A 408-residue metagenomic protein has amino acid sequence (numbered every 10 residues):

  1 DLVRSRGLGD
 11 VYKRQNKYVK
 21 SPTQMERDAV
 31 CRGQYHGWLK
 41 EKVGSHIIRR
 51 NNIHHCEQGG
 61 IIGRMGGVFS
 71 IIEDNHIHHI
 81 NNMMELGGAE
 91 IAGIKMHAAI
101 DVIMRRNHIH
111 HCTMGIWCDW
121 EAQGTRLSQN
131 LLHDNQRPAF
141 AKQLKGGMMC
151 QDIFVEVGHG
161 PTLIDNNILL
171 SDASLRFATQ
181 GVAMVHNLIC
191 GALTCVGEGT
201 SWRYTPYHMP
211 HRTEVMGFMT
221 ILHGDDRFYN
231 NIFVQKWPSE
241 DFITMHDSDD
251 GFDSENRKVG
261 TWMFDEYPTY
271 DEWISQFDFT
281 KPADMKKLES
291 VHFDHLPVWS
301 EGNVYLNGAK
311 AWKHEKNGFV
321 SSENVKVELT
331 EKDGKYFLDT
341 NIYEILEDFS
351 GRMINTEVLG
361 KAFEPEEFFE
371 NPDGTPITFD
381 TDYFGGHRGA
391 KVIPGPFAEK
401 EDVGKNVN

Functional and structural regions predicted by a protein language model:
D1, T213-E214, F368-E370: Short, well-ordered junction/capping motifs at the entry into regular secondary structure
D1, W38, G374-T375: Short, flexible active-site loop motifs that bind/organize anionic cofactors or intermediates
D1-Y12: Single conserved hydrophobic/aromatic residue that forms the stacking wall/gate of nucleotide- or nucleobase-binding
R4, G44-S45, G88, F379: Residue-level preference for beta-strand/loop junctions
S5-R6, Y18-G33, K42-G59, G67-M83 (+8 more regions): Right-handed parallel beta-helix
D10-R14, Q34-E41, G59-G66, M84-L86 (+9 more regions): Glycine-rich beta-solenoid repeat tracts in large extracellular/virion proteins
T23, D28, H36, I47 (+7 more regions): Amphipathic, alpha-helical segments enriched in basic
F252-N408: Surface beta-loop-beta hairpin patches that serve as ligand-binding interfaces in beta-rich domains
